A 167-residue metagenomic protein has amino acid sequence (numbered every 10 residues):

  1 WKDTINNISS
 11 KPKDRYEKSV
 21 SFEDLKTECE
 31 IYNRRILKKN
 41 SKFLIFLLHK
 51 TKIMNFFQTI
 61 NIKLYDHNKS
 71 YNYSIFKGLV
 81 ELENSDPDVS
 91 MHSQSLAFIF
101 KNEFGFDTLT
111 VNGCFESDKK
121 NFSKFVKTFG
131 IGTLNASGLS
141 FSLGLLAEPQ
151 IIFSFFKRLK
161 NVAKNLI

Functional and structural regions predicted by a protein language model:
W1-I167: Feature captures hydrophobic
